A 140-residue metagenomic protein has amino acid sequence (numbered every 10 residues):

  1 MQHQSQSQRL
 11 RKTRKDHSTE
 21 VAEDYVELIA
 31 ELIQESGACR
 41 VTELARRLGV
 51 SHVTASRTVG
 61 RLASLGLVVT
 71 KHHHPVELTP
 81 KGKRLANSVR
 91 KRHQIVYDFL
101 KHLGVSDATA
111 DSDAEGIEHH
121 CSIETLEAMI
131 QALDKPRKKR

Functional and structural regions predicted by a protein language model:
M1, S112-R140: C-terminal regulatory/oligomerization modules of transcriptional regulators
Q8-V50: N-terminal helix-turn-helix DNA-binding core of bacterial DNA-binding proteins
V21-D24, R40, K81, R92 (+1 more regions): N-terminal positioning helix adjacent to the helix-turn-helix/winged-helix DNA-binding module
V41-V76: Canonical helix-turn-helix DNA-binding module
R47, L85, H102: Residues within the alpha-helical elements of helix-turn-helix
S51, G104-A108: Helix N-cap / loop-to-helix initiation motif
H74-H93: Basic, amphipathic "hinge/linker" alpha-helix immediately C-terminal to the N-terminal HTH DNA-binding motif
H93-I95, D111: A generic alpha-helix surface/boundary motif
